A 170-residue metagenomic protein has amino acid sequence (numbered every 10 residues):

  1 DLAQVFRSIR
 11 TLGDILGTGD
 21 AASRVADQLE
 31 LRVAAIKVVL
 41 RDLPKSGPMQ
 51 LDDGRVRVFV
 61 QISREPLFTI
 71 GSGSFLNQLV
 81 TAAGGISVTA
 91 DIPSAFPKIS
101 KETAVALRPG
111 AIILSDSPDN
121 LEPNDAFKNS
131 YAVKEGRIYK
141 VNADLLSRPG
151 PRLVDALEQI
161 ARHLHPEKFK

Functional and structural regions predicted by a protein language model:
D1-A3, D27, R32-V154, K168-F169: Binding-cleft/active-site segments that stabilize strongly anionic ligands or cofactors
D1-I15: Flexible loop/hinge segments that line or gate small-molecule binding clefts
L12-I15, G19, R32: Mid-sequence acidic-hydrophobic segments that form the walls of catalytic/ligand-binding cavities or oligomerization
L16, L164-F169: Short, hydrophobic alpha-helical segments
A21-D27: Structural signature of PLP-dependent enzymes
